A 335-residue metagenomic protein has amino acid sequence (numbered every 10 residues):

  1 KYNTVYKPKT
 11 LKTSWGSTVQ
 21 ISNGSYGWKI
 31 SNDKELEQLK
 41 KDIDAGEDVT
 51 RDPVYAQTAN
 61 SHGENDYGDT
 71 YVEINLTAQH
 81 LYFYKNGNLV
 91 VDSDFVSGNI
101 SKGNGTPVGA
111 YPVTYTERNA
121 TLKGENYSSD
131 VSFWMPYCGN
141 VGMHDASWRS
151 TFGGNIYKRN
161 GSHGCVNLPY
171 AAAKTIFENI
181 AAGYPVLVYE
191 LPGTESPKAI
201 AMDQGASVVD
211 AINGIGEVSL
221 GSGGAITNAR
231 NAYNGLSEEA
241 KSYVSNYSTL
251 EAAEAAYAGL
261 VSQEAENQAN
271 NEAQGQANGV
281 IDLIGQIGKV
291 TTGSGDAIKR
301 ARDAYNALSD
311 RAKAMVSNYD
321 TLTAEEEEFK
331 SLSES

Functional and structural regions predicted by a protein language model:
K1-Y71, A229-R230, A301-R302: Short glycine/threonine-rich beta-strand-turn micro-motifs
N3-T4, D44, D48, N86 (+7 more regions): Sec-exported extracytoplasmic/periplasmic mature domains
V5-K7, S14-G16, I74-Q79, S129-D130 (+1 more regions): A short, compositionally biased
Q20-I30, Y67-T70, E125, S132 (+2 more regions): Second-shell loop/turn segments in exported
N65-G153: Gly/Pro-biased beta-strand-loop elements
G105-V108, A120-A206: Exported/periplasmic cell-wall-interacting domains
A201-S335: Beta-rich interaction/scaffold domains
